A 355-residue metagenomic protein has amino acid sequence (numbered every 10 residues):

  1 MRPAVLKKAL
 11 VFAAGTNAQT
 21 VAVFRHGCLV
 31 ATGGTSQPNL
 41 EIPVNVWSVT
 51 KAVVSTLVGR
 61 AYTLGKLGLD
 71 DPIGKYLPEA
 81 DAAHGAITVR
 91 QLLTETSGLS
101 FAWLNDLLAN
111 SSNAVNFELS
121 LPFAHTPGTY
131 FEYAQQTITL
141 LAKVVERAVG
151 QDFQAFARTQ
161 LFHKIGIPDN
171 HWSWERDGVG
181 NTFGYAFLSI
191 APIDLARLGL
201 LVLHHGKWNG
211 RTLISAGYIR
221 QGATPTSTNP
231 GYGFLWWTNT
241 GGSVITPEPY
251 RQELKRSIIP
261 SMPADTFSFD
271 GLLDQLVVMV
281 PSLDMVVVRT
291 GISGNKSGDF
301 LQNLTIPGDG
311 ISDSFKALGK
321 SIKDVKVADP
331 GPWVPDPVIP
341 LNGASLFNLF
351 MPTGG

Functional and structural regions predicted by a protein language model:
R2-V5, A9, T50-V53, L69 (+9 more regions): Stable alpha-helical elements in mature extracytoplasmic
K8-N39, V277-V278, D284-V288: A short, well-structured edge-of-sheet supersecondary motif
L10, G59, G74, R90-T94 (+9 more regions): Non-transmembrane alpha-helical segments in soluble domains of secreted/periplasmic/extracellular proteins
G27, P43-D70, L92, L141-V145 (+1 more regions): Active-site SXXK
L40, N45, T63-S97, S120 (+2 more regions): Active-site helix/loop module of the DD-peptidase/beta-lactamase fold, centered on the serine-lysine SxxK catalytic
T137-V144, A186-W208, Q275-G291: Active-site-proximal alpha-helical segments within enzyme catalytic domains
P168-D169, T224-V286: Active-site Gly/Thr loop motif
T266-G355: Structured C-terminal helix/loop/strand segments within mature extracytoplasmic catalytic/sensor domains
